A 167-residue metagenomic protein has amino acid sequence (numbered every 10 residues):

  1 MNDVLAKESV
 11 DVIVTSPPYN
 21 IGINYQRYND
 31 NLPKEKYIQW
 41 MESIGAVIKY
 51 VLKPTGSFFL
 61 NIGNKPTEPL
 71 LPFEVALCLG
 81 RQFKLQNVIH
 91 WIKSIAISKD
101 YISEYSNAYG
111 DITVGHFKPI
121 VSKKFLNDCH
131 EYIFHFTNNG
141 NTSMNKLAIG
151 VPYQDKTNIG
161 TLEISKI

Functional and structural regions predicted by a protein language model:
M1-I167: Core catalytic lobe of class I
